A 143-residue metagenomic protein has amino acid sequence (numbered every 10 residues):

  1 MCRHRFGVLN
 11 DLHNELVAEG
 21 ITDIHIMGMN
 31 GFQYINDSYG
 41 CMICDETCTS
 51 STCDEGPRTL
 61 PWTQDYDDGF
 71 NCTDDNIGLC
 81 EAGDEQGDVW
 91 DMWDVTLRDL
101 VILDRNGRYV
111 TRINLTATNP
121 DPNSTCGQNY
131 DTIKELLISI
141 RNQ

Functional and structural regions predicted by a protein language model:
M1-G56, D68-C72: Structural microenvironment flanking redox-active thiols in thiol-disulfide oxidoreductases
M1-H4, V8-D11, D88, R108 (+1 more regions): Extracytoplasmic/secreted proteins, especially bacterial periplasmic and envelope-associated proteins
E19-I26, G56-P61, T96-R98, D104-R108: Loop/turn elements at helix/coil->beta-strand transitions in domains of secreted/extracellular proteins
I21-I26, I35, I43, I77 (+4 more regions): Weak global preference for isoleucine
D37-Q64, D68-D91, T118-D131: Surface-exposed intrinsically disordered loops and tails
D91, V95-Q143: Thiol-/selenol-based redox modules, centered on thioredoxin-like and closely related oxidoreductase domains
